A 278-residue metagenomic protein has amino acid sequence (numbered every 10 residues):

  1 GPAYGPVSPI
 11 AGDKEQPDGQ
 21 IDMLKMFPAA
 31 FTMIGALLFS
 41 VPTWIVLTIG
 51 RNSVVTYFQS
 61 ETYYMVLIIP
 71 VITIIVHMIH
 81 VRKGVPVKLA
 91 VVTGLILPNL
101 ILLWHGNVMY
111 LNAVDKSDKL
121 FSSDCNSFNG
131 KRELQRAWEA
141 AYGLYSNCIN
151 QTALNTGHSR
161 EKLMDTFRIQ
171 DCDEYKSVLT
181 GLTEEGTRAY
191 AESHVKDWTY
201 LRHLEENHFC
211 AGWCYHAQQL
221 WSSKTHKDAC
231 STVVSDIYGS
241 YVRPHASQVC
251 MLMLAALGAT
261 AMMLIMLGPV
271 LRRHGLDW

Functional and structural regions predicted by a protein language model:
G1-S159, M164-R168, Y175-V178, T183-W278: Membrane-proximal loop-to-helix boundary features in eukaryotic membrane proteins
